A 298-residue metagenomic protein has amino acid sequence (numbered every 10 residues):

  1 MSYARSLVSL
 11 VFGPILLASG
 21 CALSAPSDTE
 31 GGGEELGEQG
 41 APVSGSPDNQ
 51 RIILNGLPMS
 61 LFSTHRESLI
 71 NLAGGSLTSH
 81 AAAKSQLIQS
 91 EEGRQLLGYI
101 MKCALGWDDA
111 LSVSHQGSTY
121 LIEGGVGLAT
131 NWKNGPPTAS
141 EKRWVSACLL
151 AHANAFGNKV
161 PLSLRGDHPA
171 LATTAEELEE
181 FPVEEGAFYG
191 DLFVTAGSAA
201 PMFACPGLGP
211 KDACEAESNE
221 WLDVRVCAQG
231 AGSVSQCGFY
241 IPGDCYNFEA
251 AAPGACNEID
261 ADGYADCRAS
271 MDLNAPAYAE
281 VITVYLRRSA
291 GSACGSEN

Functional and structural regions predicted by a protein language model:
M1-V11: Bacterial N-terminal signal peptides that target proteins for export
A18-G20: C-terminal motif of bacterial Sec signal peptides marking the signal peptidase cleavage site
A22-S24: Bacterial signal peptide processing site
T29-L54: Post-signal peptide N-terminal segment of mature Sec-exported envelope proteins
N55, R66-N298: Long, compositionally biased low-complexity segments
